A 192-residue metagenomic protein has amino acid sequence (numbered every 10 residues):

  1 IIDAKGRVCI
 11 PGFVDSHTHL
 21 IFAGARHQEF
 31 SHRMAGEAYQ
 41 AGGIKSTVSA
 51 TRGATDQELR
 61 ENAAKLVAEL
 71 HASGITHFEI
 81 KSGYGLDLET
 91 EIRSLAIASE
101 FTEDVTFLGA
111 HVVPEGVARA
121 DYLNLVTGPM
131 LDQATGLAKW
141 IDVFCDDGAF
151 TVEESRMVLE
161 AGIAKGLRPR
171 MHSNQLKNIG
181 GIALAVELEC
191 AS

Functional and structural regions predicted by a protein language model:
D3-N62: Metal-associated gating/positioning segment near the N- to mid-region
G6, H17, G74, K81 (+2 more regions): Conserved, mostly hydrophobic/aromatic
T47-N62, A68, T76-I179: Metal-coordinating catalytic core of metallo-dependent amide/deamination hydrolases
G180-L184: Catalytic cores of alpha/beta
A185-V186, C190-S192: A glycine- and small/hydrophobic-rich beta-loop-beta segment that serves as a flexible "lid/hinge" or phosphate-binding
